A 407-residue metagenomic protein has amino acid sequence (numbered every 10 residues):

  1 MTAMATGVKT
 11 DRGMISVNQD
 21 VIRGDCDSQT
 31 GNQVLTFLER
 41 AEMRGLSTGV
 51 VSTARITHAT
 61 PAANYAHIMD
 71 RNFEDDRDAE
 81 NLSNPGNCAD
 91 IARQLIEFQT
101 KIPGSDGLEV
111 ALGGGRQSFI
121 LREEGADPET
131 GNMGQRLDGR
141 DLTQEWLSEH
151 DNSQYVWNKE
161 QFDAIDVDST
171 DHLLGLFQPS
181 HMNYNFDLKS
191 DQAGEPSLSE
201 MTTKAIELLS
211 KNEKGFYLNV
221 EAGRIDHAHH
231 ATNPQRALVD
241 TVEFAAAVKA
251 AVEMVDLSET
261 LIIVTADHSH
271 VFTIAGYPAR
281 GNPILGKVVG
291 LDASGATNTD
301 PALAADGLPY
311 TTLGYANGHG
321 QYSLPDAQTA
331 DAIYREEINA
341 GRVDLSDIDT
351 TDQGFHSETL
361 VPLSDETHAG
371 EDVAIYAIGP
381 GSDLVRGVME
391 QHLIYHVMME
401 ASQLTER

Functional and structural regions predicted by a protein language model:
M1-D76, D106, V110, E123: Active-site nucleophile/metal-coordination loop of metallo-enzymes that catalyze phosphate/sulfate and related
M1-T2, H58-E406: A post-motif C-terminal structural segment
